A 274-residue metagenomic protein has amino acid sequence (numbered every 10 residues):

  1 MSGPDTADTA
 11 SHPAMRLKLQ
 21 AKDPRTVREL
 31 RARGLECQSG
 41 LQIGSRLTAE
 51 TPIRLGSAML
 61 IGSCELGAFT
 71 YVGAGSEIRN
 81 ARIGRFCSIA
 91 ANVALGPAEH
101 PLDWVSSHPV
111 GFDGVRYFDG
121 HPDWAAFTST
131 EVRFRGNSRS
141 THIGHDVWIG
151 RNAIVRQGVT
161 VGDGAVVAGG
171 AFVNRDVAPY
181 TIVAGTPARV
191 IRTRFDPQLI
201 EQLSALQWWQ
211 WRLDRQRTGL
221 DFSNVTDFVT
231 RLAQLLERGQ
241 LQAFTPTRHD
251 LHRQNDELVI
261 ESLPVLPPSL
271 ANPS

Functional and structural regions predicted by a protein language model:
S2-A21, C37-S39, G44, V110-V155 (+1 more regions): C-terminal segments of enzyme domains that contribute to small-molecule binding surfaces
A32-V159: Flexible, glycine/small-residue-enriched loop-and-beta-strand segment within the central core of proteins
R79, P97, Q157, R175 (+2 more regions): Conserved coupling/switch loop of ABC ATPases
E99-P101, V177, T193-R194: Conserved catalytic-core motifs of eukaryotic protein kinase domains, centered on the activation segment
W148, G162-A168, F172: A generic "structured core" feature
I149, R175, A184: HATPase_c (GHKL) ATP-binding subdomain of two-component histidine kinases
R151, G169, A178-P179: Catalytic-loop Lys-Pro-X-Asn motif of eukaryotic-like protein kinases
P179, A184-P187: Acidic, glycine-centered active-site loop in nucleotide-sugar glycosyltransferases
